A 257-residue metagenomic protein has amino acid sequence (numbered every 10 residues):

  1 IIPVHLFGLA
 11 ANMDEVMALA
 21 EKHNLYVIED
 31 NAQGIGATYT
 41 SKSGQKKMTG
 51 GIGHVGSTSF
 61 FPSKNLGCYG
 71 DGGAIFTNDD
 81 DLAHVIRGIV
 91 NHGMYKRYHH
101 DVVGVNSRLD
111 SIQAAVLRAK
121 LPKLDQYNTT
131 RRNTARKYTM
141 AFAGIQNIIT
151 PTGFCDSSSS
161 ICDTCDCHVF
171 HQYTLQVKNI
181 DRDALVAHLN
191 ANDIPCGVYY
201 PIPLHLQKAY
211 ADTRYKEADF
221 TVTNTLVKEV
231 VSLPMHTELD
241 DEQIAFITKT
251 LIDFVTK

Functional and structural regions predicted by a protein language model:
I1-C68, A74-F76: Active-site phosphate-binding strand-loop segment of PLP-dependent enzymes
I1-V4, L9-E15, K22, T38 (+2 more regions): PLP-dependent aminotransferase class I/II
L66-G70, D166-V169: Short glycine-enriched loop/turn motifs at secondary-structure junctions
G70-D71, I112: A conserved catalytic-core signature of glycosyltransferases
